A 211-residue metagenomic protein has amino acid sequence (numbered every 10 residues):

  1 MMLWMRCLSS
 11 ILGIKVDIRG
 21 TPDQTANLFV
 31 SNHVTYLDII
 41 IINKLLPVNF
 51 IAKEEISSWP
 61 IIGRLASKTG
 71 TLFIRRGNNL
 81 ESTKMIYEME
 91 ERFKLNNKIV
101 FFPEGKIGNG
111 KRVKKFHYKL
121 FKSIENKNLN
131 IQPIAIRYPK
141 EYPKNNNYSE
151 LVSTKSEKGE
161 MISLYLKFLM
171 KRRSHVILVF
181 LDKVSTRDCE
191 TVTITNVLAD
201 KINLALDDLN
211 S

Functional and structural regions predicted by a protein language model:
M1-I18, R64-T69, K171-R173: A transmembrane-helix-recognition feature enriched in membrane-embedded lipid enzymes and envelope glyco-/phospholipid
R6-N27, M85-M89: A short, well-structured juxtamembrane/interface segment
S9-L12, T25-E81: Catalytic core of membrane glycerolipid acyltransferases/transacylases, capturing the structured, soluble-facing
A26-L28, T71, N96-F102, N130 (+1 more regions): Residue-level preference for the first positions of well-ordered beta-strands
K53, I74, F102, I134-I136: Generic beta-sheet signal
L72-F93, K98: A membrane-cytosol interface segment of integral membrane proteins
M89-F93, N97-I99, P103-F116, F121: Soluble extracytoplasmic domains of inner/organellar membrane proteins
K111-V192, N196: A cross-family acyltransferase "interaction/gating" segment
